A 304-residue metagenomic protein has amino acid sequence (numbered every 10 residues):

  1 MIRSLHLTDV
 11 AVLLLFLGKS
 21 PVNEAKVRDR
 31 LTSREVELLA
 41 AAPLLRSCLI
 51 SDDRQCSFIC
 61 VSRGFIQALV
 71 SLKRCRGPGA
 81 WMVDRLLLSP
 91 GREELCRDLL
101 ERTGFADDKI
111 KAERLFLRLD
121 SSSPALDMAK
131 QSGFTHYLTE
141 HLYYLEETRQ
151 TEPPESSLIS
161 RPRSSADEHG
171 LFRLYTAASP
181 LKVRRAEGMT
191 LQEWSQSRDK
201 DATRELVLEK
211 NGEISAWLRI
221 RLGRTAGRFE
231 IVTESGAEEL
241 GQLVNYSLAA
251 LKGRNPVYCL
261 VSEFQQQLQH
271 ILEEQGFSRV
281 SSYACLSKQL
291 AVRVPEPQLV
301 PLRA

Functional and structural regions predicted by a protein language model:
I2-R63, S132-T225: Amide-forming acyltransferase catalytic core, primarily the GNAT-like/NAT-type and related acyltransferase folds
T8, V12, P78, S123-P124 (+2 more regions): Short alpha-helical
S57-F58, W81-V83, L100-G104, L142-Y144 (+4 more regions): Short, structured motif recognition centered on aromatic/hydrophobic residues
F58-D98, G104: Long, hydrophobic/aromatic-enriched structural stretches that serve as scaffold segments
P78-G91, R221-A237: Conserved acetyl-CoA binding element of GNAT-fold acetyltransferases
G91-D107, Q131, G236-A250: Conserved acetyl-CoA-binding loop-helix of GNAT-fold acetyltransferases
D107-D120, K252-E263: Conserved GNAT acetyl-CoA-binding A-motif
S122, S132-P153, V257-A304: Active-site/acyl-donor-binding loops of N-acyltransferases
